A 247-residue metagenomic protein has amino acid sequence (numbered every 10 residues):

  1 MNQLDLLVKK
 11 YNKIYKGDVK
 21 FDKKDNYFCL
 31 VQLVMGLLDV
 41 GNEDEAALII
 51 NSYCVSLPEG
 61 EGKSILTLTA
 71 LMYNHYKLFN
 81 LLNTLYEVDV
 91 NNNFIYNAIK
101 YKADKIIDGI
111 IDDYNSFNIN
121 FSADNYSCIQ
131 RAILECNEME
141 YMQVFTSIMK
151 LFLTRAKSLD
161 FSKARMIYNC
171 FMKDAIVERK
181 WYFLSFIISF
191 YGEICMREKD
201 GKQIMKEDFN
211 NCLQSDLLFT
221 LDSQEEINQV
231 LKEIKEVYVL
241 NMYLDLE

Functional and structural regions predicted by a protein language model:
M1-N51, T67-M72, Y96-I99, Q130 (+1 more regions): Intrinsically disordered, low-complexity regulatory segments in ankyrin-centric signaling systems
Q3, E45, K77-L78, I106 (+4 more regions): Conserved ankyrin/ankyrin-like repeat signature
D25-M35, E59-T69, D89-N97, F121-L134 (+2 more regions): Ankyrin-repeat boundary/"N-cap" motif
M35, H75, A103, V144-S147 (+5 more regions): Polar, enzyme-active/binding microenvironments
G41, N74, K102, C136-E140 (+1 more regions): Ankyrin-repeat intra-repeat helix-capping/turn positions
L48-S56, N80-V88, G109-I119, T146-L159 (+1 more regions): Ankyrin repeat domain, specifically the short helix-to-loop turn at the C-terminus of the second helix of each repeat
L213-K235: Leucine-rich solenoid repeat scaffolds
